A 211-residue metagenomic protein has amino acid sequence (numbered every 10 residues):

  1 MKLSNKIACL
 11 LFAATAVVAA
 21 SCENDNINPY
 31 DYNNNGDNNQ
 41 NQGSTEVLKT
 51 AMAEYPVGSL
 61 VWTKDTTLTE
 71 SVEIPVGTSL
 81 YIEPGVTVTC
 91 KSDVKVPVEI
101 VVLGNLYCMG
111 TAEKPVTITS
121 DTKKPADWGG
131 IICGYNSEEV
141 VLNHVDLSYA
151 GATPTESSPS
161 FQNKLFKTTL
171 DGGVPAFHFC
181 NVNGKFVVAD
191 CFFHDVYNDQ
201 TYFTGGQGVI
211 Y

Functional and structural regions predicted by a protein language model:
M1-C9: Bacterial N-terminal signal peptides that target proteins for export
A8-L11, Y30-D31: A ubiquitous, low-specificity "background" feature that marks scattered single residues across proteins without
F12-A16: Hydrophobic helical h-region of N-terminal Sec-dependent signal peptides in bacterial secretory/periplasmic proteins
V18-S21: C-terminal motif of bacterial Sec signal peptides marking the signal peptidase cleavage site
E23-Y211: Beta-strand/loop edge motif enriched in small/polar residues
